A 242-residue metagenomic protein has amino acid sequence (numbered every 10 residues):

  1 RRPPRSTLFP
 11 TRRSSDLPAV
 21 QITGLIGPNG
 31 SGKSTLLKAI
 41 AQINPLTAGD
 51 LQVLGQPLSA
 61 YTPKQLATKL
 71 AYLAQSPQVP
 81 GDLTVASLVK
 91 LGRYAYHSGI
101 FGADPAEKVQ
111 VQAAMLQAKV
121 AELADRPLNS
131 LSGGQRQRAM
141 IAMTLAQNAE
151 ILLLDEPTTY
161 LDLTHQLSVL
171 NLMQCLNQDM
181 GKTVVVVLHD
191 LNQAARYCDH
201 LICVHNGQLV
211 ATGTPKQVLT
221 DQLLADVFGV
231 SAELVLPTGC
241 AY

Functional and structural regions predicted by a protein language model:
R2-S14: Short, small-residue-biased leader/transition segments that mark boundaries at the very start of proteins
I26-P28: The feature captures the beta-strand-to-loop junction immediately N-terminal to the Walker
A41: Helix-to-loop junction immediately C-terminal to a conserved catalytic motif
G49-P57, L66: Conserved ABC transporter NBD signature motif
K90, P105-L123: Conserved ABC ATPase "signature" region
F101-G102, P127-L131: Conserved ABC ATPase signature
L152-E156: Catalytic Walker B motif of ABC-type/P-loop ATPase nucleotide-binding domains
